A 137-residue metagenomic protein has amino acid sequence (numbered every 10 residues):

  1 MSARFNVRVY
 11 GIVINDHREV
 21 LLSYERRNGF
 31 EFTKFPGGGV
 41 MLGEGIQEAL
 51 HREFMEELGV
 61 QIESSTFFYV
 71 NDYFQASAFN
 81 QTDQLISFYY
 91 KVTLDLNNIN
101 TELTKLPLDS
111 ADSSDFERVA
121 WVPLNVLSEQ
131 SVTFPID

Functional and structural regions predicted by a protein language model:
M1-F35, L94: N-terminal strand-loop-strand
A3-F5, F32, N80-I86, A111-F116: A generic structural micro-feature
V9-G11, F67, F88-V92: A structural signal for short, well-ordered beta-strand segments
V13, K91-T93, A120-P123: Short, well-ordered beta-strand micro-motif
G29-E31, P36, E63, Q84-F88: A generic structural signal for short beta-strands and their flanking turns/coil linkers
F30-T33, I99-T101, K105-D137: Nudix hydrolase/Nudix homology domain
F35-Y69: The catalytic Nudix box helix
Y73-T104: Active-site-adjacent beta-strand/loop module that shapes the phosphate/pyrophosphate-binding cleft
